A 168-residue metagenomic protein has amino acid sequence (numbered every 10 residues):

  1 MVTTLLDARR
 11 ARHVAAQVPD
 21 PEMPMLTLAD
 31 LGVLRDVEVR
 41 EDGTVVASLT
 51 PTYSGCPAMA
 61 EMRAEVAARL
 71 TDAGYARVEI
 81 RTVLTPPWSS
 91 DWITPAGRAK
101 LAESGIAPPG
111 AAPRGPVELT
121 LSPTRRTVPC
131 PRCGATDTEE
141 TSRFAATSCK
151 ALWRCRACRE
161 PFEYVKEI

Functional and structural regions predicted by a protein language model:
M1-Q17: N-terminal presequence-like segments and adjacent domain-start helices
A15, L34, C56, V78: Residue-level signature of catalytic and energy-coupling elements of molecular machines, predominantly ATP/GTP-dependent
Q17-L26: Short aromatic-glycine motifs in intrinsically disordered, low-complexity regions
M25-T50: Short edge beta-strands and adjacent turn/loop segments
T52-R77: Short, non-transmembrane amphipathic alpha-helical segments
A68-W92: A short amphipathic beta-strand at an alpha->beta junction
A96-I168: Cys/His-clustered metal-coordination modules, chiefly Zn-binding fingers
